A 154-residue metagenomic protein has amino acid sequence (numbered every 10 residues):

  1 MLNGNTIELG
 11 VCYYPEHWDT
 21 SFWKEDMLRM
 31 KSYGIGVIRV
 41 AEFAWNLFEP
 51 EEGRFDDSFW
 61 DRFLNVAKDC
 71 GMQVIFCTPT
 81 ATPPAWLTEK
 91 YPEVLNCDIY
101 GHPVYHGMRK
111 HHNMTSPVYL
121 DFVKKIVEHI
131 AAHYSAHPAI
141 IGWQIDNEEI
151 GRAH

Functional and structural regions predicted by a protein language model:
M1-T20, M27-G36: An acidic-aromatic substrate-binding cleft motif
N5-L9, G34-G36, K68-V74, A136-I141: Short, well-ordered coil/turn segments that N-cap beta-strands
E8-T20, A41-W60, V104-K124, E149: The substrate-binding groove and active-site-proximal loops of carbohydrate-active enzymes, especially glycoside
C12, R39, C77-T78, G142-Q144: Short beta-strand segments
K24-S32, V37-P103, E128-A131: Aromatic-lined substrate-binding rim segments of carbohydrate-active enzymes
Y33, V118-A132, I141-I145, E149: Active-site and adjacent substrate-binding regions of carbohydrate-active enzymes
T115, S135-A136: Alpha-helical structural elements of signaling/regulatory helical domains
A153-H154: Conserved small/polar residues in nucleotide/adenosyl-binding loops
